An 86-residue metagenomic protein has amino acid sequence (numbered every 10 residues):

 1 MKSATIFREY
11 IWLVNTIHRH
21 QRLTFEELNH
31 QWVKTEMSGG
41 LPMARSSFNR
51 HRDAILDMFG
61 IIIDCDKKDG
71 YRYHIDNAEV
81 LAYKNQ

Functional and structural regions predicted by a protein language model:
M1-Q86: Short, basic/aromatic recognition patches that contact phosphate-bearing ligands
